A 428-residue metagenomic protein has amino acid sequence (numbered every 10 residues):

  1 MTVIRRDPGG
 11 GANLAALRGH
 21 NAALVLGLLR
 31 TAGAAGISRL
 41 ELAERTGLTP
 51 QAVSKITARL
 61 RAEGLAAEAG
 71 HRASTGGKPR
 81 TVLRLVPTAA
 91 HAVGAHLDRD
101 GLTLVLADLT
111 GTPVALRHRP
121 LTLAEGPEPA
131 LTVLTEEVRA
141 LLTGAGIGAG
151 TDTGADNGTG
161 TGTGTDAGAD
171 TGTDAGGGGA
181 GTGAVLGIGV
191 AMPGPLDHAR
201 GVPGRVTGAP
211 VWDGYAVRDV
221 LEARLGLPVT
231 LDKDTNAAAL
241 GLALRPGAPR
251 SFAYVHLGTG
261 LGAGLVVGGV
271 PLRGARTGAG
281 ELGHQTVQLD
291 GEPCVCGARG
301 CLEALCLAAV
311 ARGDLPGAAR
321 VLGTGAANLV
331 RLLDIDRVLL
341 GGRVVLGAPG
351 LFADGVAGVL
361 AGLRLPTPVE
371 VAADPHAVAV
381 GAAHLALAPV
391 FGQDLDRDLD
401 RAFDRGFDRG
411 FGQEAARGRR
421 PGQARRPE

Functional and structural regions predicted by a protein language model:
M1-A69, G76-P79, R84-H118, G126-T143 (+2 more regions): ATP-binding/phosphotransfer module of carbohydrate and carboxylate kinases, centering on a glycine-rich
S74, P195-H198, N236-A239, G262-A263 (+3 more regions): Short, active-site-adjacent cap segments at secondary-structure transitions
D108, H198, V266: Short, acidic, Ser/Thr-enriched surface-loop or helix-capping motifs
T112-P113, V202, V270: Residue-level signal for well-ordered, solvent-exposed loop/turn and beta-edge residues enriched in charged/polar side
L116-H118, E125-A130, G144, W212-L315 (+1 more regions): Glycine/GP-enriched mid-protein hinge/lid loop-to-helix segment characteristic of carbohydrate kinases
H118-G148, G179-S251, P349-G362: Glycine-rich phosphate-binding loop and adjoining helix at the ATP-binding site of ATP-dependent phosphoryl-transfer
T143-L186, R397-P427: Intrinsically disordered, low-complexity terminal tails and inter-domain linkers enriched for S/T/G/P/D/E
M192, L257, G342-R343: Short secondary-structure boundary segments
